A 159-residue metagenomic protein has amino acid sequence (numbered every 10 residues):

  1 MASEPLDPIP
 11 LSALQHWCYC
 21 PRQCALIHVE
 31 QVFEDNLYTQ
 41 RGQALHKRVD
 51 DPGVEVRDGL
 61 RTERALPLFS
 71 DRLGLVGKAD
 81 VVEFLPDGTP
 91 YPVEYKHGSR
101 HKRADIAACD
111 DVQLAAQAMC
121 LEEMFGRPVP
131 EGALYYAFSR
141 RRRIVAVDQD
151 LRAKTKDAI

Functional and structural regions predicted by a protein language model:
M1-P92, S99-H101: Metal-dependent nuclease catalytic cores that hydrolyze phosphodiester bonds in DNA/RNA, characterized by
Y38-R41, K47-V49, Q113-A116, T155-A158: Short, surface-exposed linear patches
D58-D157: Mg2+/Mn2+-dependent nuclease catalytic core
